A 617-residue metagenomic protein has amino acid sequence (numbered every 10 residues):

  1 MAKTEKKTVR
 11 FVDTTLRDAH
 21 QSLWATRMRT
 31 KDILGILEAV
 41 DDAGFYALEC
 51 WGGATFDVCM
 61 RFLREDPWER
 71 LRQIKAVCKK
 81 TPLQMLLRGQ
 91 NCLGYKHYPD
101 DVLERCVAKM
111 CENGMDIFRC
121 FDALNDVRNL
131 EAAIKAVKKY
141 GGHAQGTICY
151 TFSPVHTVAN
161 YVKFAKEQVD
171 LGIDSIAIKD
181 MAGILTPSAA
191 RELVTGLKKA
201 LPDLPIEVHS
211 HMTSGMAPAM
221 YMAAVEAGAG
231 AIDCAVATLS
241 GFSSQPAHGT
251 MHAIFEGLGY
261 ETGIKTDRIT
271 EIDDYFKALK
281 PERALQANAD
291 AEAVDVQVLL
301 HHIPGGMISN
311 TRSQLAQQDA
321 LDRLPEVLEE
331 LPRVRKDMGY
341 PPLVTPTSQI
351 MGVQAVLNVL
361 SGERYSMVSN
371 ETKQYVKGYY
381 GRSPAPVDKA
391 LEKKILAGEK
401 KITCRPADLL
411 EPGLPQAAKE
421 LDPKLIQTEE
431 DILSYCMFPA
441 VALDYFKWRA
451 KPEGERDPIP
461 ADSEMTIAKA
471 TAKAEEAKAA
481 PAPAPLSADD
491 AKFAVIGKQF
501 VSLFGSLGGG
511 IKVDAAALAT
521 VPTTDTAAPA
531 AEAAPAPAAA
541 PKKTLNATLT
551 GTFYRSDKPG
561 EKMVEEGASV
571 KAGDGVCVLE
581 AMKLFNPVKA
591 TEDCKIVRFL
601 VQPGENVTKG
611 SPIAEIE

Functional and structural regions predicted by a protein language model:
M1-W24, L71, A76: N-terminal amphipathic alpha-helix/helix-capping segment at the start of soluble metabolic enzymes
F11, A19, V40, C120 (+4 more regions): Conserved, mostly hydrophobic/aromatic
F11-L16, Y46-C50, T81-G89, D116-R119 (+4 more regions): Hydrophobic faces of well-ordered beta-strands that scaffold small-molecule active sites in alpha/beta enzyme cores
D41-C59, D290-D295, G306-P529: Terminal or standalone catalytic/regulatory effector modules within metabolic enzymes and repeat proteins
G44, G114-D116, Y140-G142, D170-D174 (+2 more regions): Glycine-enriched alpha-helix->loop->beta-strand junction motifs that scaffold or abut catalytic
G52-V169, A182-T186: Active-site beta->alpha loop and helix N-cap motifs at the rims of alpha/beta catalytic domains
M181-S366: Catalytic alpha/beta core domains of metabolic enzymes, predominantly
A528-E617: Structured functional modules or segments
